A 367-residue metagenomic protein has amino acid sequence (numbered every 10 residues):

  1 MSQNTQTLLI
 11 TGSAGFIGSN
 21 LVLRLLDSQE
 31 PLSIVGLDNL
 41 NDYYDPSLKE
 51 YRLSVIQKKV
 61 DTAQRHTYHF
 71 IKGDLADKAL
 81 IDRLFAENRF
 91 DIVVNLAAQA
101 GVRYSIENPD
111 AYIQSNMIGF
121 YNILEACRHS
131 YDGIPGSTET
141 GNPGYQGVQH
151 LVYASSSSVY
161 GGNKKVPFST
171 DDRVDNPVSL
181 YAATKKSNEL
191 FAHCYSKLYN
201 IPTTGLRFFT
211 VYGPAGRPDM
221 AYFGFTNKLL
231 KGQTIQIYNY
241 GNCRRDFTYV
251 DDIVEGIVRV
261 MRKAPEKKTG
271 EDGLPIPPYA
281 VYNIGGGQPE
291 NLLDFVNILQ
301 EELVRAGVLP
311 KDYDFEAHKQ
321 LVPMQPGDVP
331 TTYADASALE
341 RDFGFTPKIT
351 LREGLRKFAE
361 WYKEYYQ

Functional and structural regions predicted by a protein language model:
M1-V211, I298: N-terminal Rossmann-like NAD(P)+-binding domain of SDR-like oxidoreductases, especially those catalyzing
T7, R24, Q64-R65, N122 (+1 more regions): C-terminal substrate-binding subdomain of Rossmann-fold SDR/epimerase-dehydratase oxidoreductases
I17, A221, N291: Conserved alpha-helical elements of sugar-nucleotide-dependent glycosyltransferases
I34, S47, I106, P202-G205 (+5 more regions): Non-catalytic, surface-exposed connector residues within folded enzymatic/regulatory domains
L80, A111, I118, R173 (+5 more regions): Residue-level recognition of oxygen-bearing side chains
T210, G216, C243-R245: Heptad-repeat alpha-helical coiled-coil signaling segments
